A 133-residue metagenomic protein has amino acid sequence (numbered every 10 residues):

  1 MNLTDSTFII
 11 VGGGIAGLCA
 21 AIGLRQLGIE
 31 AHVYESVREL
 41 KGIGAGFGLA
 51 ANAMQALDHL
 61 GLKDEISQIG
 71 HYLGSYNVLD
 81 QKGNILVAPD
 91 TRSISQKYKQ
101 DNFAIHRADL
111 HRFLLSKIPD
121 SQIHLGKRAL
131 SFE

Functional and structural regions predicted by a protein language model:
N2-F8, A50-E133: Conserved N-terminal helical subregion
I9-V11, R25-A45: Glycine-rich FAD pyrophosphate-binding loop
G14: Glycine-rich NAD(P) Rossmann-fold beta1-alpha1 loop
G17-L18: N-terminal Rossmann-fold NAD(P) dinucleotide-binding loop
